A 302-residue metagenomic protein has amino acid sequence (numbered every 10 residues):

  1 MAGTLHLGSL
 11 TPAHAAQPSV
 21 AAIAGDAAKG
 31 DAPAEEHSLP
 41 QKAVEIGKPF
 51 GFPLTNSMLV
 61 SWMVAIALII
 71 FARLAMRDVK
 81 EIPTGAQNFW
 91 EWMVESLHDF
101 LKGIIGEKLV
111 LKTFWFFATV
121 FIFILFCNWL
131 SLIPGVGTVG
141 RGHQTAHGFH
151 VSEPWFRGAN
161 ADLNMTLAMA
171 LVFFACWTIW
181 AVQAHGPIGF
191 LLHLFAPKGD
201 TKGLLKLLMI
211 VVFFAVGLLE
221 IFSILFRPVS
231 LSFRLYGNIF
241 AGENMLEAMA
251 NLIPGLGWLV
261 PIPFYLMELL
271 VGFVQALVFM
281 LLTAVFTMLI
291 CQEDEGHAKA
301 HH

Functional and structural regions predicted by a protein language model:
M1-H302: Selective transmembrane helix interface/packing segments
